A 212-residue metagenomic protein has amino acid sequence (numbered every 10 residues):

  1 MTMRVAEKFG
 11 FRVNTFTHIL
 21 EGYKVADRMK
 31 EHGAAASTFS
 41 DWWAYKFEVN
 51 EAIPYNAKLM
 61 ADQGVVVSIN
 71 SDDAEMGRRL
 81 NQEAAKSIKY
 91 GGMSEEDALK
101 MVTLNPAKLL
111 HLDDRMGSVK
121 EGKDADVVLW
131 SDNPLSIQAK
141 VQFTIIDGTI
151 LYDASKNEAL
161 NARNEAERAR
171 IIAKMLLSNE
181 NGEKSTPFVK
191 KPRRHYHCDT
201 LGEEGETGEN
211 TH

Functional and structural regions predicted by a protein language model:
M1, I19-A26, M76-G77: Active-site environment of divalent metal-dependent phosphoester hydrolases
M1, V5-F9: Conserved, well-ordered alpha-helix/loop/beta-strand core segments that scaffold catalytic motifs
F9-G10, G92: Short helix-capping segments at alpha-helix termini
R12-E21, D41-K46: Catalytic beta/alpha-barrel core
D27-K30, A34-W130, A139: His/Asp/Glu-enriched, well-ordered alpha-helical/loop segment that forms or immediately abuts the divalent-metal
K120-N164: C-terminal cap of metal-dependent C-N hydrolases
P134, I172-H212: C-terminal recognition in membrane/secretory proteostasis and scaffolding
D153-S185: Pro/Ala/Gly-rich low-complexity, hydrophilic intrinsically disordered segments
